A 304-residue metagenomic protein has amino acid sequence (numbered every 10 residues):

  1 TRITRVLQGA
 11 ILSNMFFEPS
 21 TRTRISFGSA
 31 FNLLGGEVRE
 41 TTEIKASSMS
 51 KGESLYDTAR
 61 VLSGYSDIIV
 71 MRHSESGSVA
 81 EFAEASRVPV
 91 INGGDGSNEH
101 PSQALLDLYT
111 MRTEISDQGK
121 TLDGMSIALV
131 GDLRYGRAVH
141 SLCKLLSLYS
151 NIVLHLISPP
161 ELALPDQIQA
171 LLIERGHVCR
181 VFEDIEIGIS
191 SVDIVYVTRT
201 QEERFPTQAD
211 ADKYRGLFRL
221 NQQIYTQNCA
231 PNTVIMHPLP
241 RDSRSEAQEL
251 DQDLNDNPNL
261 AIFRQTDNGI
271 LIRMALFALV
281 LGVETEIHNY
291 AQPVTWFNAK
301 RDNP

Functional and structural regions predicted by a protein language model:
R5-R112, D242-S243: Phosphate/diphosphate ligand-binding glycine-rich loop within oxidoreductases
F17-S29, T113-T198: Glycine-rich phosphate/diphosphate-binding loop of Rossmann-like nucleotide-binding domains
L34, Y65, A85-R87, S150 (+3 more regions): Short, structured coil segments at secondary-structure junctions
S78-G96, T207-N228, D256-N259: A short, gly/pro- and small-residue-rich
T121-L122, S147-S150, Q222-N232, N255-N257: Short, conserved loop/helix-junction motifs that constitute active-site signature segments in enzyme catalytic cores
L172-Q252: Rossmann-like adenosine-cofactor binding region
N232-P304: Adenosine-phosphate binding glycine-rich loop
